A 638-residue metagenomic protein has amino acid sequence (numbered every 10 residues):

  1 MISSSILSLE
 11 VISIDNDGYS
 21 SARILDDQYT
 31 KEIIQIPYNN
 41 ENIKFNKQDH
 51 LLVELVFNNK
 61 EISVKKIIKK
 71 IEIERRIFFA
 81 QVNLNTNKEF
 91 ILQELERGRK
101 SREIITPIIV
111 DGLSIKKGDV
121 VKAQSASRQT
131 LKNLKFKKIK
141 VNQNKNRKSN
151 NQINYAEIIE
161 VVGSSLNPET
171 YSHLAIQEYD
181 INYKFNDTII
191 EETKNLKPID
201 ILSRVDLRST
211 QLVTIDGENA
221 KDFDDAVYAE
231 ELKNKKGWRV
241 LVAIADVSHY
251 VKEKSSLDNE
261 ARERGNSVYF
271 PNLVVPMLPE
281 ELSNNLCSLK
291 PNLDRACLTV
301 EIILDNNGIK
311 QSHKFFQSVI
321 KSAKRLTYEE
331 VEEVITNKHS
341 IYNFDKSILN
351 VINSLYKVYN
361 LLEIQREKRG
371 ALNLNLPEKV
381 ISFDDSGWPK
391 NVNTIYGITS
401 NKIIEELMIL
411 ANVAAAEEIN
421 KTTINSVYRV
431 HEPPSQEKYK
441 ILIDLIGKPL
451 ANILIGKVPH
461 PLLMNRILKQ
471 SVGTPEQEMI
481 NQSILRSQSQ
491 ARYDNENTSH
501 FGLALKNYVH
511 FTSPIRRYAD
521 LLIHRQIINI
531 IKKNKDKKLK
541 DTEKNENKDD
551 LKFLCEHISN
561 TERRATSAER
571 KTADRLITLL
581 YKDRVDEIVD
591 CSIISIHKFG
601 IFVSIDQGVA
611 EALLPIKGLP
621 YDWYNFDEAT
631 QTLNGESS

Functional and structural regions predicted by a protein language model:
M1-L241, S248-L293, C297, R325 (+2 more regions): Charge-lined substrate channels and their catalytic hotspots, especially those that engage the 3′ end of RNA
D17, N87, A245, K598 (+1 more regions): A generic structural motif
Q28-E32, R99-K100, K236, I309 (+5 more regions): Short acidic/polar mixed-charge low-complexity motifs
F57-N59, T86, L232-N234, L304-I309 (+2 more regions): Short acidic-glycine loop/turn motifs at beta-strand connectors
R239-A243, E301-I303, D590: Residues within well-ordered beta-strands of beta-sheet-rich folds
V274-E333, S354, L485, T498-K506: Covalent nucleotidyltransferase
I303, F315, Y328-D606, L613-N634: Append "with occasional cross-activation on large, charged helical scaffolds in nucleic-acid assemblies
